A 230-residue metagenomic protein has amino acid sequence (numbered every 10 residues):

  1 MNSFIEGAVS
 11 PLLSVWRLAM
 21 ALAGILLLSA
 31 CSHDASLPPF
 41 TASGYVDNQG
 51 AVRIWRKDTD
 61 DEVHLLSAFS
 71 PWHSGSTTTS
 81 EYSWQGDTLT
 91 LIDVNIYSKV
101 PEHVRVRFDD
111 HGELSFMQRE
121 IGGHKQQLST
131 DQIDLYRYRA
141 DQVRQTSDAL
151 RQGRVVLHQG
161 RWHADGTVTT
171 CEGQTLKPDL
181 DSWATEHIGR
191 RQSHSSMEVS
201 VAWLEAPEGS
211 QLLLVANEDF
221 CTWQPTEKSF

Functional and structural regions predicted by a protein language model:
N2-M20: Bacterial N-terminal signal peptides that target proteins for export
S29-A30: C-terminal motif of bacterial Sec signal peptides marking the signal peptidase cleavage site
S36-I92, I96-R154: Extended, compositionally biased repeat/scaffold regions that form elongated interaction surfaces
S115-M117, D165-G173: Short polybasic amphipathic segments
D148-G166: Structural detector for short beta-strands of small beta-barrel domains
Q174-R191: Beta-strand/loop nucleic-acid-binding surfaces
Q192-Q211: Flexible glycine-rich surface loops and low-complexity tracts that mediate binding to linear polymers
A206-F230: OB-fold/S1-family single-stranded nucleic acid-binding modules
